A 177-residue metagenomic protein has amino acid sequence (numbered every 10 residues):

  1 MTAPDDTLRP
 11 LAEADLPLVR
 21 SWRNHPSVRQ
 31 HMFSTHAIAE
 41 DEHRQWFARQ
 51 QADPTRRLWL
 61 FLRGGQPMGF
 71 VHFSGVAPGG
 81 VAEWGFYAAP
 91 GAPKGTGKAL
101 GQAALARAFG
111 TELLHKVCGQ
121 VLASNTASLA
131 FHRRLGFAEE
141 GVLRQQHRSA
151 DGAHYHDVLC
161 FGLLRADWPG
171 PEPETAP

Functional and structural regions predicted by a protein language model:
M1-L18, W22-R23, L62-P177: Acyl-donor (CoA/ACP) binding surface of acyl/acetyltransferases
E13-R20, E40, R44, A48: An amphipathic alpha-helix signature
S27, P54-T55, L113: Residue-level recognition of short, well-ordered coil/turn positions that link secondary-structure elements
S27-Q45: Conserved GNAT-fold acetyl-CoA-binding loop/helix
Q30-M32, W59, P171-E172: Short, hydrophobic secondary-structure boundary micro-motifs
T35-H36, W59, R148: Sparse recognition of residues in long alpha-helices and their boundaries
A48-L60, G69: A short helix-loop-beta-strand connector motif used in the catalytic cores of GNAT acetyltransferases and, in some
